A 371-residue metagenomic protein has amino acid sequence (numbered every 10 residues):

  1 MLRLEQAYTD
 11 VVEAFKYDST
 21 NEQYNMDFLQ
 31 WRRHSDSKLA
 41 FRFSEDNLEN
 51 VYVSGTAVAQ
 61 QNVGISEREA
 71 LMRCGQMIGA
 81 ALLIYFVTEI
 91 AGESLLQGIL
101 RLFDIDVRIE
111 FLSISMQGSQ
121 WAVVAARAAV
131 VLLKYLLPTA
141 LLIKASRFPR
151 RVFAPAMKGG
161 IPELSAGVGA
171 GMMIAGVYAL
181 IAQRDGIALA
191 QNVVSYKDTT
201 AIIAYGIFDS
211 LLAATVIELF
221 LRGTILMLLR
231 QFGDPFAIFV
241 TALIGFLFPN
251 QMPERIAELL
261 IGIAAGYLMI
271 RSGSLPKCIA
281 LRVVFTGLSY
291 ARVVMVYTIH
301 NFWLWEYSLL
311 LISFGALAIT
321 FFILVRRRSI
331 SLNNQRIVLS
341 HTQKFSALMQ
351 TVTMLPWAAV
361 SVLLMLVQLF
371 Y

Functional and structural regions predicted by a protein language model:
L2-G75, R150-R151, N333-I337: N-terminal juxtamembrane cytosolic/stromal segments of multi-pass membrane proteins
A7-V11, Y17, Y205-Y371: Transmembrane helix-loop-helix hairpins at the membrane interface of multi-pass integral membrane proteins
T56-L83, G118-V124, A145-G176, Q335-A359: Interfacial transmembrane-helix boundary/kink motif in multi-pass membrane proteins
A70-C74, I105-R127, V193-A201, V293-I312 (+1 more regions): Membrane-interface segments at the starts/ends of alpha-helical transmembrane spans
C74, I78-I90, S94, A128-L136 (+11 more regions): Alpha-helical transmembrane spans of integral membrane proteins, capturing the lipid-embedded, hydrophobic core of TM
A81-K144, Y307-S313: Alpha-helical transmembrane segments in multi-pass membrane proteins
L83-L100, L137-A145, A170-I181, D185 (+6 more regions): Alpha-helical membrane-inserting segments
G98-A125, R147-L219, L226-M227, L366-Y371: Juxtamembrane helix-loop-helix connectors linking adjacent transmembrane helices in multi-pass membrane enzymes
